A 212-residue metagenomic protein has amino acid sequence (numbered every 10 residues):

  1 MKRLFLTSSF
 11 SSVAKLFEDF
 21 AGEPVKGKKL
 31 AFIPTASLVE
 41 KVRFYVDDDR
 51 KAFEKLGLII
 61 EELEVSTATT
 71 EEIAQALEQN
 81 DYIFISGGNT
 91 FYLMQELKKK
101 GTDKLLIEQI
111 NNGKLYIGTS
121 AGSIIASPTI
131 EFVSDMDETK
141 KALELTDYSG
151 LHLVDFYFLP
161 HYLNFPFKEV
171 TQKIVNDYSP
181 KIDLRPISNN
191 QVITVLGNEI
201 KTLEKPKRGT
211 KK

Functional and structural regions predicted by a protein language model:
M1-K26, F32-I33, S37, R43-F44 (+2 more regions): C-terminal and late-domain segments of enzyme folds
S37-K98: Portal/gating segments that form or line small-molecule/metal binding sites
G57, N80, G113, V154-D155 (+1 more regions): Short, well-ordered alpha-helix to beta-strand connector turns
A76-Q79, K100-G113: Catalytic-core regions built around general acid/base machinery
F84-G87, I110-P128: Catalytic nucleophile loop
F91, S123-A126, V192-T194: Short, active-site-adjacent cap segments at secondary-structure transitions
L106, L115, I124-A142: A glycine-rich, often tryptophan-bearing local segment used as a flexible ligand/cofactor-contacting loop or short
